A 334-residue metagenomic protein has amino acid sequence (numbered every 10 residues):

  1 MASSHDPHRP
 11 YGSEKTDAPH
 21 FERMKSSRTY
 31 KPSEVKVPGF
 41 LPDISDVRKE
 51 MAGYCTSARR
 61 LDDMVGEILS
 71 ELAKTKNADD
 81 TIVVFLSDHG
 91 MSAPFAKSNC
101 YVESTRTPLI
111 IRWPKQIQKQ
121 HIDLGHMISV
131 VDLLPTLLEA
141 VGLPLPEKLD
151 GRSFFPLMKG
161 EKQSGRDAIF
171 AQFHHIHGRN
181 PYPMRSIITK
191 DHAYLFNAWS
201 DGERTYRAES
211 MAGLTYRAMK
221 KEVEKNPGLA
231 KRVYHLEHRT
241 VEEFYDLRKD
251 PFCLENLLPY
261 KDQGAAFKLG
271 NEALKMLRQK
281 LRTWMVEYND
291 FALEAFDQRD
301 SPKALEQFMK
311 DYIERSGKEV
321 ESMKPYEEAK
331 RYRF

Functional and structural regions predicted by a protein language model:
M1-D43, Y194-A230, A304-F334: Core domains of carbohydrate- and sulfate-ester-processing enzymes
M1-E34, G66-L69, A73-I82, M91-P94 (+4 more regions): Active-site regions of oxyanion-processing enzymes, predominantly non-cytosolic
K15-T16, R106, N226-E242, L247-C253 (+1 more regions): Long, internal low-complexity/basic segments
T16, F21, E71-S129, D150 (+2 more regions): Histidine-centered active-site microenvironments of extracellular/periplasmic hydrolases and transferases
R28-T81, A140: A long, amphipathic alpha-helix that forms part of the scaffold/cap immediately adjacent to metal-dependent active
R48-D63, N99-T107, Q118-P135, V141-S153 (+1 more regions): A short beta-strand-to-alpha-helix junction
G66, P114-K115, G125-K162, L247-L254 (+1 more regions): Non-catalytic, well-ordered alpha-helical segments in soluble enzyme domains
M91, L143-E243, S322, R333: C-terminal cap/loop subdomain of S1 sulfatases and analogous C-terminal strand-loop tails that border
